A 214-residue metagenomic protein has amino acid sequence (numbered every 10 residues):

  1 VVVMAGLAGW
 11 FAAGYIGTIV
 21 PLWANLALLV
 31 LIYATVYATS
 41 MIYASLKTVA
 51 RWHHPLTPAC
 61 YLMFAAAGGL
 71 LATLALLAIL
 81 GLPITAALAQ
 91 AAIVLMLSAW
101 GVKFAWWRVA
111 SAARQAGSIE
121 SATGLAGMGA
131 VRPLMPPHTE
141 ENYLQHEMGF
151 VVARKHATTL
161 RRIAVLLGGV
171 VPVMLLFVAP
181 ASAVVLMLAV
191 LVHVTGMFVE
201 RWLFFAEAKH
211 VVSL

Functional and structural regions predicted by a protein language model:
V1-M4: General detector of N-terminal leader/presequence modules that precede the first folded domain
G6-V199: Long, contiguous internal "core" modules enriched in hydrophobic/ aromatic residues
A122, H210-L214: Active/binding-pocket-proximal capping segment
F198-V211: Membrane-proximal extracellular juxtamembrane segment immediately upstream of a following transmembrane helix
